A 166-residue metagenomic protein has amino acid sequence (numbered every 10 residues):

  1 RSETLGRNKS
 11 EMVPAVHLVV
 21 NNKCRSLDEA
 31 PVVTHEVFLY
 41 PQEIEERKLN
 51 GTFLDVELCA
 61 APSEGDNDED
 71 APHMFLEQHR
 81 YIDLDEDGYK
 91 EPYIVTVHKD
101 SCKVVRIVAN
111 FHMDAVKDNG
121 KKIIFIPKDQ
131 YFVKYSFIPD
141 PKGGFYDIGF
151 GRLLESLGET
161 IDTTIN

Functional and structural regions predicted by a protein language model:
R1-N166: Extended alpha-helical, oligomerization-prone segments that build pores/tubes and scaffolds
